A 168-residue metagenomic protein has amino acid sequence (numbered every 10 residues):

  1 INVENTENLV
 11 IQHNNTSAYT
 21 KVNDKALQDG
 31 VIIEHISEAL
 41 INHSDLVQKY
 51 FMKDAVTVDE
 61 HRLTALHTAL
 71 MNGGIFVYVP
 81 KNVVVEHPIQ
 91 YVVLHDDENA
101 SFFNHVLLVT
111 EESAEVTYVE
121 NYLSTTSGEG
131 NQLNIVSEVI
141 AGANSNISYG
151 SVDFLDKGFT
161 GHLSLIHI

Functional and structural regions predicted by a protein language model:
I1-H167: Glycine-rich and polybasic anion-binding loops at the starts of cofactor/ligand-binding domains
